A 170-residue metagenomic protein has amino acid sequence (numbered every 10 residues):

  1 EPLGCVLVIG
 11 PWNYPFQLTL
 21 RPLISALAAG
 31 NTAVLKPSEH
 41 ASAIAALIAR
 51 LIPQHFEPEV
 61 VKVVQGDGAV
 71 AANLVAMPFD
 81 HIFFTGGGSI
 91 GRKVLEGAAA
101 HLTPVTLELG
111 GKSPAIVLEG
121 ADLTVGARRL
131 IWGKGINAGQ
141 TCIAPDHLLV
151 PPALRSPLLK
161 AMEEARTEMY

Functional and structural regions predicted by a protein language model:
E1-V125: Rossmann-like NAD(P) dinucleotide-binding subdomain of oxidoreductase/dehydrogenase enzymes
S89-Y170: ALDH superfamily catalytic-core signature
